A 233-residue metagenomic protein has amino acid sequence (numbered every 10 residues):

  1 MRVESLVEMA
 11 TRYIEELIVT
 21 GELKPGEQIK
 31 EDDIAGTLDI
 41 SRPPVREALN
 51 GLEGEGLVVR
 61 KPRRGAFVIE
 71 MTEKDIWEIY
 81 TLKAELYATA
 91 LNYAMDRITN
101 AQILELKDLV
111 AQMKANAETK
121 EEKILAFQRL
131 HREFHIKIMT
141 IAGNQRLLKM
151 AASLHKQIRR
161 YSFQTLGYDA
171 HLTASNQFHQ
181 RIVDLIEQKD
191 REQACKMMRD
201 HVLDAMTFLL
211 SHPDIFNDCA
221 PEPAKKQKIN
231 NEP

Functional and structural regions predicted by a protein language model:
M1-D96, D214-P233: Short linear motifs at protein or domain termini
E22, L57, E121, D190-R191: Residue-level recognition of short, well-ordered coil/turn positions that link secondary-structure elements
R97-Q164, A174-L185, E192-T207: Conserved amphipathic alpha-helical segments that form helical-bundle/coiled-coil interaction surfaces
G167-H171: Solvent-exposed loop and edge beta-strand segments that line ligand/cofactor-binding and catalytic clefts
